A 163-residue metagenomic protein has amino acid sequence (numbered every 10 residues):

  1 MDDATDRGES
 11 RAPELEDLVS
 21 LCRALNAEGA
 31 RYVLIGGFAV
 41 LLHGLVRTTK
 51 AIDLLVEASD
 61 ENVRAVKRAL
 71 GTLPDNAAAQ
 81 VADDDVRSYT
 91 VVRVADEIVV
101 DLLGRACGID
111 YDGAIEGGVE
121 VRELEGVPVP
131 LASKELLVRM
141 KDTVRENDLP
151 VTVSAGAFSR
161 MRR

Functional and structural regions predicted by a protein language model:
M1-R163: Compositionally biased terminal segments of proteins
